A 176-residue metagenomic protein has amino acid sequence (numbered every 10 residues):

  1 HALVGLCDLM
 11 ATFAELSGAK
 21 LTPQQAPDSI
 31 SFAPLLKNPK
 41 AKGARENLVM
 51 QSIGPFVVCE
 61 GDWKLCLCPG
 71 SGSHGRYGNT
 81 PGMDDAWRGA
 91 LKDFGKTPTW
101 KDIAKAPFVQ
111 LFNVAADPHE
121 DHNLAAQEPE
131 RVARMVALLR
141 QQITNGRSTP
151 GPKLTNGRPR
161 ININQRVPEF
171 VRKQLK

Functional and structural regions predicted by a protein language model:
A2, C7-Q110, V114, I163: C-terminal cap/loop subdomain of S1 sulfatases and analogous C-terminal strand-loop tails that border
L9, G70-G72, G82, A86-Q110 (+1 more regions): Long, internal low-complexity/basic segments
